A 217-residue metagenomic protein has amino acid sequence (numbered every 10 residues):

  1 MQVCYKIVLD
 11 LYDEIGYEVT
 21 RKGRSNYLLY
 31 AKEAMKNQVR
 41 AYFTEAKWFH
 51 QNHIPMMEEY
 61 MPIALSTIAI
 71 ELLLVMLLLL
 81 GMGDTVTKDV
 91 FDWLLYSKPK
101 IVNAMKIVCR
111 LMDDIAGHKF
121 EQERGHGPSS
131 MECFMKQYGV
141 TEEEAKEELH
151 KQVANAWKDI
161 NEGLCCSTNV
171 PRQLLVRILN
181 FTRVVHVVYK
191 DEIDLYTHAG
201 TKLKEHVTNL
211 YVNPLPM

Functional and structural regions predicted by a protein language model:
M1-M217: Alpha-helical, largely C-terminal catalytic domains that coordinate divalent metal ions via clustered Asp/Glu/His
